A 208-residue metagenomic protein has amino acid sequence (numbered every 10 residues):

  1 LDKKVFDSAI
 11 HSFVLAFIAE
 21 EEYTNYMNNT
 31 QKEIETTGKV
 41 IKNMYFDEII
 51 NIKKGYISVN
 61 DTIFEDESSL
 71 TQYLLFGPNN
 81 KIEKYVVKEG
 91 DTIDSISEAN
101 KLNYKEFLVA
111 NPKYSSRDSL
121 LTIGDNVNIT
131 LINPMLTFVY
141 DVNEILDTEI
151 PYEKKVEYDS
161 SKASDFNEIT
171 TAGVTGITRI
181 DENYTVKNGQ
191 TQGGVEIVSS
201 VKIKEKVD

Functional and structural regions predicted by a protein language model:
L1, E35, Y45-D47, N51-K54 (+7 more regions): Extracytoplasmic
L1-K4, L70-K101: Primarily a LysM-type cell-wall glycan-binding module
V5-M27, T92-E106, S115-R117: Cell-surface/extracellular proteins and modules involved in cell-wall/glycan interaction or trafficking/anchoring
Y26-G77, N103-F138: Extracellular LysM carbohydrate-binding repeats and other cell-envelope/extracellular binding modules
I82-Y85, D94, S115, F166-A172: Short, recurring structural edge motifs at helix starts
V142-D208: Serine/threonine-rich low-complexity intrinsically disordered regions
